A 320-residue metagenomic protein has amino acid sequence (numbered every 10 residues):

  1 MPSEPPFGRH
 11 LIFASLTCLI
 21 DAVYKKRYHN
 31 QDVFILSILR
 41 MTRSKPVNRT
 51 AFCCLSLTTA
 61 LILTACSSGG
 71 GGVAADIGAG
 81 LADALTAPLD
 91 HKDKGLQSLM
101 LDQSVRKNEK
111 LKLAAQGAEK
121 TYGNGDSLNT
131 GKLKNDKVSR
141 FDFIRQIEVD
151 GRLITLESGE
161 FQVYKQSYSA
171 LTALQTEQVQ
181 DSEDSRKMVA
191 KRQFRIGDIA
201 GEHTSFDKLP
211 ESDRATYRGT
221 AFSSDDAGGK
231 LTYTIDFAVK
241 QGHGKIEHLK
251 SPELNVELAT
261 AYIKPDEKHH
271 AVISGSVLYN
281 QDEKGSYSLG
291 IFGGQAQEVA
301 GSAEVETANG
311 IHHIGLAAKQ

Functional and structural regions predicted by a protein language model:
M1-S3, G8-H10, I20, L36 (+1 more regions): N-terminal amphipathic/hydrophobic targeting modules at extreme N-termini, encompassing cleavable Sec/SRP-type signal
T42-C54: Bacterial N-terminal signal peptides that target proteins for export
L63-A65: C-terminal motif of bacterial Sec signal peptides marking the signal peptidase cleavage site
S67-Q320: Mature soluble binding/inhibitory domains
